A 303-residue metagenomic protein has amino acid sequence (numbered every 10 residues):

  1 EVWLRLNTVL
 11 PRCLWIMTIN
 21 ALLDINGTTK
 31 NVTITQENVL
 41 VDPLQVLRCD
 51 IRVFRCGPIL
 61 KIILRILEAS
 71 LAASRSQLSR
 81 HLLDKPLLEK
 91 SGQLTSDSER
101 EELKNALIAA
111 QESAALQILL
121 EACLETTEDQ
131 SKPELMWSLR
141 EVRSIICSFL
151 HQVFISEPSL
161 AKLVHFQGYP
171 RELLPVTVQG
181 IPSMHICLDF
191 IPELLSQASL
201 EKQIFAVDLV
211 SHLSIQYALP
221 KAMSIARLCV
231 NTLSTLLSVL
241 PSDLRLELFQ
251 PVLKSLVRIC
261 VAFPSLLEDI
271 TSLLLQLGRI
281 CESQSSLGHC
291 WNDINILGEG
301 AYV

Functional and structural regions predicted by a protein language model:
E1-V303: Extended alpha-solenoid scaffolds built from HEAT/ARM-like alpha-helical repeats and adjacent low-complexity/polar
